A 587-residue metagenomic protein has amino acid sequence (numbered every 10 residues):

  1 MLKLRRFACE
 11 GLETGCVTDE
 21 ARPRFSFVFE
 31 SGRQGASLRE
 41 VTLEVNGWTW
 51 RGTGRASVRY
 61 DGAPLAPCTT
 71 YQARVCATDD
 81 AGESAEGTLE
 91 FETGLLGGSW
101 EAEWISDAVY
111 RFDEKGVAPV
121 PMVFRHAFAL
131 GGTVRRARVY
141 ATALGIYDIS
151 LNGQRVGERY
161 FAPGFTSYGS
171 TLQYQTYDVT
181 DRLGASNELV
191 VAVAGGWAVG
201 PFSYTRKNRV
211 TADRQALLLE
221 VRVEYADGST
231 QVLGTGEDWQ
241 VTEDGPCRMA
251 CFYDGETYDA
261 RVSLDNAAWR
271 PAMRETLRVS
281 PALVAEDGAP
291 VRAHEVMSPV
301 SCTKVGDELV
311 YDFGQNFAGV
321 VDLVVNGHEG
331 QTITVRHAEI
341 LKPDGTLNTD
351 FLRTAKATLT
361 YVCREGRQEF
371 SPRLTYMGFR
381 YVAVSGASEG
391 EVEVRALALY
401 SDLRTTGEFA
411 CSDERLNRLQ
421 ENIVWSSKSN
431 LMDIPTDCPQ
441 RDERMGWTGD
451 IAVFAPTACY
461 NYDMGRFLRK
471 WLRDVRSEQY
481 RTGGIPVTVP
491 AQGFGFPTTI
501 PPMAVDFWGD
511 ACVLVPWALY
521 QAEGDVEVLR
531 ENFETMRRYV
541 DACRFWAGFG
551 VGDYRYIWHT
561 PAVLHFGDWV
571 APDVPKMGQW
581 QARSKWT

Functional and structural regions predicted by a protein language model:
M1-R441, G449-D450, R466-R469, T482 (+3 more regions): Extracellular/oxidizing-compartment recognition motifs
G366, V384, Y520, G524 (+2 more regions): N-terminal catalytic cores of secreted or lumenal carbohydrate-active enzymes
L419, M464-V475, V526-R544: Extended, well-ordered alpha-helical scaffold segments
S426-S427, F454-T457, W471-V475: Short alpha-helical scaffolding segments that buttress acidic/His motifs in well-ordered protein cores
D450, W471, W508-V515, Y539: Amphipathic, well-ordered alpha-helical segments in soluble domains
V453-M464, C512-V528, T587: Well-ordered alpha-helical scaffold segments within catalytic/enzyme domains
P497-Q521, E531: Thiamine diphosphate
